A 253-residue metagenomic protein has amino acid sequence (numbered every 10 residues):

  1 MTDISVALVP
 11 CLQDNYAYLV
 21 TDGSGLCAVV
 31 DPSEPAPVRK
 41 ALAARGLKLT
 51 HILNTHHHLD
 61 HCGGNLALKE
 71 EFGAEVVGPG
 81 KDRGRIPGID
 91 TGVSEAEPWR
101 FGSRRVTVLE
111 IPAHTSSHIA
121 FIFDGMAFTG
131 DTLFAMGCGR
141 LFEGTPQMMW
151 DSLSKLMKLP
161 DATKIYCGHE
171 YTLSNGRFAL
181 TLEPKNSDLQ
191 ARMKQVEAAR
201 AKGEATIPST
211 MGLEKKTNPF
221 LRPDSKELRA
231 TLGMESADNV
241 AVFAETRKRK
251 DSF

Functional and structural regions predicted by a protein language model:
M1-K48, I119-L133: Conserved beta-strand hairpin/beta-sheet module of binuclear metal-dependent hydrolase folds, prominently
L12-Q13, L26-C27, E34-L109, R192-Q195: Active-site HxH/HxHxD metal-binding segment of metal-dependent hydrolases
L19, P98-I122, A127, K158: Core dinuclear metal-dependent hydrolase active-site scaffold
V20, D31, H56, L68 (+6 more regions): Divalent metal-coordination and catalytic microenvironments
P32-S33, H57, K81-D82, H114-T115 (+4 more regions): Active-site metal-binding loops of divalent metal-dependent hydrolases
G137-T163: Active-site-adjacent loop/tail segments of enzyme domains
S154-K164, L173-F253: Accessory terminal helices/loops
